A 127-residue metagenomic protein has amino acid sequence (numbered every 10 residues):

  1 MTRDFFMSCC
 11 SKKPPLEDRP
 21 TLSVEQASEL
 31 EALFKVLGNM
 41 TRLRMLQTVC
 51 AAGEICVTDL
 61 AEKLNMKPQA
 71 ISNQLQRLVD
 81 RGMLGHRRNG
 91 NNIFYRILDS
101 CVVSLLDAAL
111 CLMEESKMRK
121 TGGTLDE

Functional and structural regions predicted by a protein language model:
T2-E29, A51, D99-E127: Amphipathic alpha-helical dimerization/coiled-coil segments that flank or bridge DNA-binding/regulatory modules
P20, V24-K67, N89, I93-S100: N-terminal helix-turn-helix DNA-binding core of bacterial DNA-binding proteins
V57, G82-L84, G90-N91, L106-A108: Short, Lys/Arg-enriched C-terminal cap helix and immediately downstream tail that follows
E62, V79-D80: Alpha-helical residues within the helix-turn-helix
Q74: Residues within the DNA-recognition helix of helix-turn-helix
